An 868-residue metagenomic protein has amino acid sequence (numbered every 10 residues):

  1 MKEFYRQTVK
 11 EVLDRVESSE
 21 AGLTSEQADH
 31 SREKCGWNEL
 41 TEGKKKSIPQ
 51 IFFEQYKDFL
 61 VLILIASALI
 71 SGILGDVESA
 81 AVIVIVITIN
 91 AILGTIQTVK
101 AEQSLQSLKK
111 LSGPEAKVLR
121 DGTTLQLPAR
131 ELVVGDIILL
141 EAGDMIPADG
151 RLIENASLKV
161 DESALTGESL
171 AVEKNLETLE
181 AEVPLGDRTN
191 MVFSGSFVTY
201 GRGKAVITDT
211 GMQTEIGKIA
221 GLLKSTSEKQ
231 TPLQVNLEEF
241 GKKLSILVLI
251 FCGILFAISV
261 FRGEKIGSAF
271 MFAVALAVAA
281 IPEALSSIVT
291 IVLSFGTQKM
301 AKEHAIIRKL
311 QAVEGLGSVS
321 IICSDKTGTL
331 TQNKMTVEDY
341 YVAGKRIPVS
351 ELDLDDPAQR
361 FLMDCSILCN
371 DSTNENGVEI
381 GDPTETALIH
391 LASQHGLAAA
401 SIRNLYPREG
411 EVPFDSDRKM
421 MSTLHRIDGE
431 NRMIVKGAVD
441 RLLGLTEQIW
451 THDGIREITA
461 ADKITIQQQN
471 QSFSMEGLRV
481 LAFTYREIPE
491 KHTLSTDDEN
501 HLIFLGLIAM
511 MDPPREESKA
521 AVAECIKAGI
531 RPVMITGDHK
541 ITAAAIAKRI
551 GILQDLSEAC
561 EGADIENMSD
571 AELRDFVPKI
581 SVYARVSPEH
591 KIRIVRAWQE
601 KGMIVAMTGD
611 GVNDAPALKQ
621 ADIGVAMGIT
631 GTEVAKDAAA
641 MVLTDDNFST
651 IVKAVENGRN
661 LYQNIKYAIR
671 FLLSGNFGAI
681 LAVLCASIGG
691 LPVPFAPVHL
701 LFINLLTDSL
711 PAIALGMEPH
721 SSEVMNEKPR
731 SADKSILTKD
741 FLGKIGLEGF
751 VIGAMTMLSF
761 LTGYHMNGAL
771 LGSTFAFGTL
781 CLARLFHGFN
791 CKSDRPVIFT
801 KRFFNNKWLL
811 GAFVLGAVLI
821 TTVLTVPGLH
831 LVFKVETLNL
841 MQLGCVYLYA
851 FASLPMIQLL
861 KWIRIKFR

Functional and structural regions predicted by a protein language model:
M1-N726, I736-L737, F750, F777 (+1 more regions): Conserved cytosolic headpiece of P-type ATPases
N370, G602, V655, R659 (+2 more regions): Alpha-helix capping/termination and helix-coil
S687-A696, F760-G772: Helix-coil boundary and interhelical linker segments in multi-pass alpha-helical membrane proteins
T707, I752, T774-G788: Generic alpha-helical transmembrane segments
S731-F750, L770-T774: Membrane-water interface at loop-to-transmembrane-helix junctions
